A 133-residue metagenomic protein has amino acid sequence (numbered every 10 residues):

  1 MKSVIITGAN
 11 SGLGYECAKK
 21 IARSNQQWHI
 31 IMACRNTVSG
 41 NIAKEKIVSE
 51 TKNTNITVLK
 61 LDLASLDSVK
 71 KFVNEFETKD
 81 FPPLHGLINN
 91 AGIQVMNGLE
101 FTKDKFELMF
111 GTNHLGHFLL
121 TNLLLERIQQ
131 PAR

Functional and structural regions predicted by a protein language model:
M1-R133: Rossmann-fold NAD(P)H-dependent dehydrogenase/reductase core
